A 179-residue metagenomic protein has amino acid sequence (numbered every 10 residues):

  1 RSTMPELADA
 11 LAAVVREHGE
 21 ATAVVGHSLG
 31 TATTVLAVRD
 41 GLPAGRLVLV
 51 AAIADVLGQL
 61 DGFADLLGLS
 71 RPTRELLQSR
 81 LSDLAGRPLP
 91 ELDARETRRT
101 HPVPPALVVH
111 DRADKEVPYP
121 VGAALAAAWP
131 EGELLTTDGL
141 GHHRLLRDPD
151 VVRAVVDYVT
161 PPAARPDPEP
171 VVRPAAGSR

Functional and structural regions predicted by a protein language model:
S2-T22: Alpha/beta-hydrolase active-site loop
V25-T34: Gly/Ala-rich beta-loop-alpha elbow adjacent to hydrolase catalytic centers
L42-P88: Hydrolase active-site cap/lid region
T100-P102, L107-H110, D114: Short beta-strand/loop motif that positions the catalytic acidic residue of the alpha/beta-hydrolase fold
K115-V121: Conserved alpha/beta-hydrolase "acid-adjacent" motif
A127-H143: Catalytic histidine neighborhood in serine/cysteine hydrolases with alpha/beta-hydrolase-type architecture
L140-V152: Catalytic histidine-centered segment of alpha/beta-hydrolase-like enzymes
